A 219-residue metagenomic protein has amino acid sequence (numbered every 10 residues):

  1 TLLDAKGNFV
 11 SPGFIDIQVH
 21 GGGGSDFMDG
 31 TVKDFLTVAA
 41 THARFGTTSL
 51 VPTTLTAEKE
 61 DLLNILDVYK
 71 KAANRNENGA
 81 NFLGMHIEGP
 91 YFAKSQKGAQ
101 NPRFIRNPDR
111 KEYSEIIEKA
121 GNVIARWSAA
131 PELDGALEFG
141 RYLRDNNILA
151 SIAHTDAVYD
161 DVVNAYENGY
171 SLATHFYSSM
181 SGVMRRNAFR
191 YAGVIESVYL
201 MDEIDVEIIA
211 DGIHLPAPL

Functional and structural regions predicted by a protein language model:
T1-L36, A40: Replace "His-x-His-based motif
H20, L36-I65, A80-A93, A120-E132 (+3 more regions): Divalent metal-dependent hydrolysis catalytic cores, especially in the metallo-beta-lactamase
G21-K33, A99-R106, L149-A153: Active-site mouth loops of central-metabolism enzymes
G24-D29, P52-D61, E132, S179-Y191 (+1 more regions): Active-site loop-to-helix "anion-binding N-cap" substructures in soluble metabolic enzymes
T31-D34, I65-V68, D109-K111, A188-V194: Charged helix-capping and loop-helix junction motifs
A43, I117, R144, V163-Y166: Non-catalytic positions within long, well-ordered alpha-helices that form the structural scaffold/packing of enzyme
A93-E118: Conserved phosphate-binding/catalytic loop of the ribokinase/pfkB sugar-kinase fold
D161-L219: Active-site-adjacent C-terminal substructures of enzyme catalytic domains
